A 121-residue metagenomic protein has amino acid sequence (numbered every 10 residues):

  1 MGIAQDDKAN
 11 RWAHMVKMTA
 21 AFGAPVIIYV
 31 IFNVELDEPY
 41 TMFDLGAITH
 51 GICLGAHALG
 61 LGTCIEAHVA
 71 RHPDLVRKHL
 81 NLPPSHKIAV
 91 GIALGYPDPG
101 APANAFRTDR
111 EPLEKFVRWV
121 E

Functional and structural regions predicted by a protein language model:
M1-E121: Acidic, surface-exposed loops and disordered segments
